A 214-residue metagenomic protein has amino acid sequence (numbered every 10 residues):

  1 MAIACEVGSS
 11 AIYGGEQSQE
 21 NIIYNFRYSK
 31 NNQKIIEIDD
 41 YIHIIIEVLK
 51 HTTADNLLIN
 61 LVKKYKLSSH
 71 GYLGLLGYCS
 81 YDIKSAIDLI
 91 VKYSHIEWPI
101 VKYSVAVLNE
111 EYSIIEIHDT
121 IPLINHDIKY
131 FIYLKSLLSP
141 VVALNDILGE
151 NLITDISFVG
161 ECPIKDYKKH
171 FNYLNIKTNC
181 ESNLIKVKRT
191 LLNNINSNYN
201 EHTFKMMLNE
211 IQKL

Functional and structural regions predicted by a protein language model:
M1-S113: N-terminal low-complexity or simple alpha-helical regulatory segments that function as activation/interaction modules
N32-Q33, G71, F158-F171: Short, mixed-charge aromatic SLiMs
Q33-I36, Y78, I128, I195-Y199 (+1 more regions): A general boundary/transition motif marking the beginning of the first structured unit of a protein
D40-H43, Y81, S85, K135 (+3 more regions): Generic recognition of short, well-ordered alpha-helical interface segments
K63-L67, S104-S113, N151-I156, N194-E210: Short secondary-structure transition/capping segments
G71-L76, P122-D127, N193: Short hinge/gating elements
K84-K165: Long, amphipathic alpha-helical coupling/dimerization segments that relay conformational signals between
C162-L214: Extended mid-to-C-terminal alpha-helical interaction segments
